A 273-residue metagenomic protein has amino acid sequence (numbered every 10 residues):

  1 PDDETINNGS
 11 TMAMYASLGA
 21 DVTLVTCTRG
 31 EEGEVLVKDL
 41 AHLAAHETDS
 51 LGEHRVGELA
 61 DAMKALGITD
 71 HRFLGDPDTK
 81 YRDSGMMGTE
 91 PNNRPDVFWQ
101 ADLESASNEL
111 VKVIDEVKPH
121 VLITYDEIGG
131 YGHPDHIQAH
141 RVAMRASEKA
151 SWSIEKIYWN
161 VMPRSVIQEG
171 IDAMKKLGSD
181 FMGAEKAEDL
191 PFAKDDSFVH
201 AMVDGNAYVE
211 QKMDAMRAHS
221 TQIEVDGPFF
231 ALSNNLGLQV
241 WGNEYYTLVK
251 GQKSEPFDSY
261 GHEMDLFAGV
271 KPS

Functional and structural regions predicted by a protein language model:
P1-K118, R145-K149, T247-K250, P256: Active-site rim/loop-helix segments in enzyme catalytic domains that contact anionic ligands
M86-S273: Metal-dependent de-N-acetylase/amidase catalytic core
